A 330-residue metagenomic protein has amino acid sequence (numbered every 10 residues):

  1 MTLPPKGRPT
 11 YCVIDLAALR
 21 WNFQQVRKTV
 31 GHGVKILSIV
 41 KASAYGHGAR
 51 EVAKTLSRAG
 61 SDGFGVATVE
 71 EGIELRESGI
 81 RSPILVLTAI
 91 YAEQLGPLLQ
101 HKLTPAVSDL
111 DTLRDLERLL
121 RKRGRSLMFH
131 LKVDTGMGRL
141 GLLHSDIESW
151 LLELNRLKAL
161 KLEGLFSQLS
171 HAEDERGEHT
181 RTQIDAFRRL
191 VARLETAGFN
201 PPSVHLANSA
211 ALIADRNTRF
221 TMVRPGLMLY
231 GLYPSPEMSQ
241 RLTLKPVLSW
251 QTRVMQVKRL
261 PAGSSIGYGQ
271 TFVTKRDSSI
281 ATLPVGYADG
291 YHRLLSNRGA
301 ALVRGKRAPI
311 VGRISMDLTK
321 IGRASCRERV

Functional and structural regions predicted by a protein language model:
M1-L16, R20, K28, K35 (+6 more regions): Active-site anion/phosphate-binding pocket segments in diverse small-molecule metabolic enzymes
L3-K6, T10-V13, A18-W21, V34-H205: Active-site-proximal beta-alpha core segment in soluble small-molecule metabolic enzymes
